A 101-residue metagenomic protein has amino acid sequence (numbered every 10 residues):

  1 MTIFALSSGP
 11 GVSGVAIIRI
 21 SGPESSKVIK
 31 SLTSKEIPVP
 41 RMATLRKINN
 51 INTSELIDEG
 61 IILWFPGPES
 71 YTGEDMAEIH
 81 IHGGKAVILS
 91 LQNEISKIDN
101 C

Functional and structural regions predicted by a protein language model:
M1-C101: A glycine-rich (often HGG/GG-containing) alpha/beta subdomain
